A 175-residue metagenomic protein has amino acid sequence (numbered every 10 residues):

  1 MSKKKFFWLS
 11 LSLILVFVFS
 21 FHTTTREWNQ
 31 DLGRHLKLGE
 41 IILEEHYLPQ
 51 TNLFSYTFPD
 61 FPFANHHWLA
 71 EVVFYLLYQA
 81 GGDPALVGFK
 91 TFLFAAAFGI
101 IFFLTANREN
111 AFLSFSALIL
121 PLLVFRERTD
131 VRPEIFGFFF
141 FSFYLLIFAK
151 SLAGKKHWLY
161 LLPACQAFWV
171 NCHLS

Functional and structural regions predicted by a protein language model:
M1-S20: Start-transfer (signal-anchor) and selected internal transmembrane alpha helices of multi-pass inner/ER membrane
E40-P59, L69: Extracytosolic helix-loop segments that constitute the early lumenal/periplasmic catalytic or substrate-binding loops
T57-P84, G88, F92: Short hydrophobic/aromatic helix or loop-helix immediately within or flanking a transmembrane segment in polytopic
G88-N107: Transmembrane-helix motifs of polytopic, lipid-linked glycan transferases
I101-L123: Transmembrane-helix signature of polytopic, membrane-embedded enzymes that assemble or transfer cell-envelope glycans
P121-F125, W158-S175: Membrane-interface alpha helices of multi-pass inner-membrane proteins
R128-F136: Short acidic/glycine- and proline-prone juxtamembrane loop motifs at membrane-interface regions of multi-pass membrane
Y144-L159: Membrane-interface transmembrane helices that cradle and orient dolichyl/undecaprenyl
